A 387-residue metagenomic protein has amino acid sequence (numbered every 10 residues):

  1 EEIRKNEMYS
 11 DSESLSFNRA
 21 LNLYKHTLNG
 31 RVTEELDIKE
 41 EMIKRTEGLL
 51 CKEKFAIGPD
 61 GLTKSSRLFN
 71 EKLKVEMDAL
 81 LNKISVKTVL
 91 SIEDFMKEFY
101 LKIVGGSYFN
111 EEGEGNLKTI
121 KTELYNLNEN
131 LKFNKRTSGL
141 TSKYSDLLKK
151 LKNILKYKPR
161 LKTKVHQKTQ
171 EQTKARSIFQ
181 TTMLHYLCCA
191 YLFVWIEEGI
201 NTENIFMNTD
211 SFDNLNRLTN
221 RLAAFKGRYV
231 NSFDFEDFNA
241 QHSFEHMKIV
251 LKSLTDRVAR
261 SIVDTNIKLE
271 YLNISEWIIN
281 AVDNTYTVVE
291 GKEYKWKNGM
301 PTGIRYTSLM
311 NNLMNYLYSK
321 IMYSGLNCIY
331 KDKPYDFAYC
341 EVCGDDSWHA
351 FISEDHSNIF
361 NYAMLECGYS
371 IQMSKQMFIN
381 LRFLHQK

Functional and structural regions predicted by a protein language model:
E1-K387: Viral RNA-dependent RNA polymerase
